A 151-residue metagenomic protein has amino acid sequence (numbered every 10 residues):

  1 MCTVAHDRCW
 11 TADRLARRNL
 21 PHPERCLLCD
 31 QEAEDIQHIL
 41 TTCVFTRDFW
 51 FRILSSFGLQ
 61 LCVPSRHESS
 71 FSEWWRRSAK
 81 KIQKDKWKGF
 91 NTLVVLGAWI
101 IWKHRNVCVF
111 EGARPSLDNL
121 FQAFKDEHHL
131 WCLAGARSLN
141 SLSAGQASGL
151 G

Functional and structural regions predicted by a protein language model:
M1-A33, G151: Helix/loop segments that flank and initiate small ligand/metal-binding modules
A12-P21, A33-T41, L61-S65, Q83-L93 (+1 more regions): Conserved, non-catalytic sequence blocks in retroelement Pol enzymes and Pol-derived host proteins
E32, T46, R105: Cys/His-rich metal-chelating microdomains
T42-W50, G58-C62: Short cysteine/histidine-rich metal-coordination sites, predominantly Zn2+-binding motifs
A98-G112: K/E-rich alpha-helical interaction surfaces of small helical-bundle regulatory domains
L117-H129: Short secondary-structure subsegments characteristic of cysteine-rich extracellular domains
L133-G151: C-terminal helix/juxtamembrane-tail motif
